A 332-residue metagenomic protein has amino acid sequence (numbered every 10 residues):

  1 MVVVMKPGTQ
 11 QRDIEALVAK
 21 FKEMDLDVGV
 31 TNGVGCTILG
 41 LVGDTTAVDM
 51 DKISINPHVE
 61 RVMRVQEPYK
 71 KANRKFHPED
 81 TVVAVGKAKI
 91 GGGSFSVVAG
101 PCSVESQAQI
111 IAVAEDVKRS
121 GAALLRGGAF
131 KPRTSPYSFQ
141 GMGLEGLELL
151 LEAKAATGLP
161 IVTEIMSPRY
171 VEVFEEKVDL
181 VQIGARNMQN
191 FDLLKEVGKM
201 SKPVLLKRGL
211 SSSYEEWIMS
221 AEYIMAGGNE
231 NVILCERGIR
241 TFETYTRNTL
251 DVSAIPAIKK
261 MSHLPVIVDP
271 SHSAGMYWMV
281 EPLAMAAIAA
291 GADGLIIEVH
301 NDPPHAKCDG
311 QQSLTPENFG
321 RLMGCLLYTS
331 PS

Functional and structural regions predicted by a protein language model:
M1-V97: Non-catalytic terminal accessory/regulatory regions of metabolic enzymes
S96-Q109, P136, H272-Y277: Active-site mouth loops of central-metabolism enzymes
G127-L144, N301-G310: Glycine-rich, proline-tolerant flexible connector loops at the mouths of alpha/beta enzymes
R133-V178, N190-L193: N-terminal active-site wall of soluble small-molecule enzyme domains
L159-S167, L180-N190, P203-S212, C235: Catalytic beta/alpha-barrel core
S201, L205-I296: Catalytic alpha/beta core domains of metabolic enzymes, predominantly
P303-L327: C-terminal helical cap(s) of enzyme catalytic domains, especially alpha/beta-barrels
Y328-S332: Conserved small/polar residues in nucleotide/adenosyl-binding loops
